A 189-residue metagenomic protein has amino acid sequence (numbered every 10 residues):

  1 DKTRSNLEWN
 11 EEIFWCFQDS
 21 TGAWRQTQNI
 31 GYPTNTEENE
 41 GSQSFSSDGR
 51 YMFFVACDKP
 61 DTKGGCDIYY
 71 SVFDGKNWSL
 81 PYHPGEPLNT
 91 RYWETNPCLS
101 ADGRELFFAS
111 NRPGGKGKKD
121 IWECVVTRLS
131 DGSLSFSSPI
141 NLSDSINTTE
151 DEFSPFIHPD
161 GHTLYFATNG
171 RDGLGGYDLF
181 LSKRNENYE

Functional and structural regions predicted by a protein language model:
D1-E189: Short, conserved micro-motifs composed of acidic
